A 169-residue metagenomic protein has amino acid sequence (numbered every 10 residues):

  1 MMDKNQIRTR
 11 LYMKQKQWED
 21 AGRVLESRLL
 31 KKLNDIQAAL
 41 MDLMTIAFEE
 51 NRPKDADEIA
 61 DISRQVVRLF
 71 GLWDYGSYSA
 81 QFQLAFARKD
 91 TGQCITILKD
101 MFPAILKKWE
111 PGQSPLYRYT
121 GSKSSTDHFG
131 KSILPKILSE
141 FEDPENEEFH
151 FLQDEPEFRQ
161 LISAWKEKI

Functional and structural regions predicted by a protein language model:
M1-A38: Solenoidal tandem-repeat scaffolds enriched in leucines and small polar residues
L33-E155, R159-Q160, A164-I169: Alpha-helical protein-protein interaction modules
